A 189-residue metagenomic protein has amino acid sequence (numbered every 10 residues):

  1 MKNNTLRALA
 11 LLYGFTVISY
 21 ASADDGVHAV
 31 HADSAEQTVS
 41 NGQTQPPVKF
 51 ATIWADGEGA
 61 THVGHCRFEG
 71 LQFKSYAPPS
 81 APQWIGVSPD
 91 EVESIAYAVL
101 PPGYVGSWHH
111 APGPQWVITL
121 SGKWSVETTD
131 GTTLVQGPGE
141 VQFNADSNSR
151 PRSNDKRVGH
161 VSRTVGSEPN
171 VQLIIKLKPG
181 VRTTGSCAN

Functional and structural regions predicted by a protein language model:
M1-L9: Bacterial N-terminal signal peptides that target proteins for export
A8-S19: Bacterial N-terminal signal peptides
D25-E91, G185-N189: A short, N-terminal "cap"/entry segment at the start of jelly-roll beta-barrel domains of the cupin/DSBH fold
F68-G70, P78-A81, S94-A111, D146-S147 (+1 more regions): Conserved short histidine dyad/triad with adjacent acidic residue
I85-S88, G106-A111, E127-T128, N154: Short histidine-centered beta-strand/loop micro-motifs that create catalytic or ligand/metal-coordination sites
V99-P101, H110-V126: Short, conserved beta-strand element in jelly-roll/cupin
D130-N148: Short acidic-glycine-tyrosine-enriched beta hairpin
F143, D155-V181: A short hydrophobic beta-strand segment most commonly corresponding to one strand of the jelly-roll/cupin
